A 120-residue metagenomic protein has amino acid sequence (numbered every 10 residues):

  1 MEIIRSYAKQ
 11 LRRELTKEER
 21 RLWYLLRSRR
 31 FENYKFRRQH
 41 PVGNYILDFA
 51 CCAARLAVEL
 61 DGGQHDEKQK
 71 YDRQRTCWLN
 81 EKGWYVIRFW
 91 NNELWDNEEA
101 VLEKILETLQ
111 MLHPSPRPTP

Functional and structural regions predicted by a protein language model:
M1-Y34, L112-P120: Solvent-exposed, charged helical/coil patches that constitute nucleic-acid or partner-interaction surfaces
L11-L15, G43-L109: Basic, amphipathic alpha-helical patches used to engage nucleic acids or provide basic targeting signals, exemplified
Y34-K35, W84: A generic structural motif
R38-H40: Short acidic-hydrophobic surface loop/beta-edge motif
